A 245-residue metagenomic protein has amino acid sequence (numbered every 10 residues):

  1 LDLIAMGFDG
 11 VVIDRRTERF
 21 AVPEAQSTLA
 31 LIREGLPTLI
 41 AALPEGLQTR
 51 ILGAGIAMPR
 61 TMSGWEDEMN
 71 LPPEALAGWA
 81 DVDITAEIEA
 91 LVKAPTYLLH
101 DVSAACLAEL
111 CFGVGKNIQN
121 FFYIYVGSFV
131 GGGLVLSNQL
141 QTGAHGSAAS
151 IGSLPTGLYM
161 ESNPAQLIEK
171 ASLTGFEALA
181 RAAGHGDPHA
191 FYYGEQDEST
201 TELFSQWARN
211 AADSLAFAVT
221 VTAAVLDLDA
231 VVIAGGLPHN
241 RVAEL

Functional and structural regions predicted by a protein language model:
L1-R50, A90-V92, L158-L245: ATP-binding/phosphotransfer module of carbohydrate and carboxylate kinases, centering on a glycine-rich
G7-D9, G64-W65, L136-Q139: Short acidic-glycine loop/turn motifs at beta-strand connectors
V12-N120, V242-L245: Glycine-rich phosphate-binding loop and adjoining helix at the ATP-binding site of ATP-dependent phosphoryl-transfer
P59-M62, G127-F129, L237-P238: Short glycine-rich anion-binding loops that position phosphate/pyrophosphate groups of nucleotides and phosphorylated
S63, L107, G131, G143 (+2 more regions): Conserved protein kinase catalytic core
N117-A171: Glycine-rich phosphate-binding loop of actin/hexokinase-like ATP-binding domains
